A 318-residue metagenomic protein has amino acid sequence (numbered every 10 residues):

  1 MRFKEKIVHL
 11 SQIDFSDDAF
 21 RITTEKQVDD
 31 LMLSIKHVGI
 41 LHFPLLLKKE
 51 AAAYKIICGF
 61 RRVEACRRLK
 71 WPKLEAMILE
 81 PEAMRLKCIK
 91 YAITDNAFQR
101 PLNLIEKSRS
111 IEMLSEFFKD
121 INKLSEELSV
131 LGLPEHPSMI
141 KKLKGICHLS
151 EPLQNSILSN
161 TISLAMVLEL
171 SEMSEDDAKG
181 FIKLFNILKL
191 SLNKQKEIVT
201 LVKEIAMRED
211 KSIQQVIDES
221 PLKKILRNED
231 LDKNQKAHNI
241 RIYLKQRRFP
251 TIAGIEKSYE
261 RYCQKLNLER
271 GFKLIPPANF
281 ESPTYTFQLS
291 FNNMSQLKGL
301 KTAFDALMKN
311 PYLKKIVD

Functional and structural regions predicted by a protein language model:
M1-L79, R85-A92, A97-Q99: Short, charged/polar connector segments at secondary-structure boundaries
F20, R67-S159: Amphipathic, charge-rich alpha-helical segments that serve as recognition/docking helices
S108-R109, M113-F117, L128-L133, P137-E281 (+2 more regions): Amphipathic alpha-helical extensions and coiled-coil-like segments
L289: Globin-like tetrapyrrole-binding proteins
A306-Y312: A common structural junction motif
K314-D318: Short acidic DE-rich linear segments
